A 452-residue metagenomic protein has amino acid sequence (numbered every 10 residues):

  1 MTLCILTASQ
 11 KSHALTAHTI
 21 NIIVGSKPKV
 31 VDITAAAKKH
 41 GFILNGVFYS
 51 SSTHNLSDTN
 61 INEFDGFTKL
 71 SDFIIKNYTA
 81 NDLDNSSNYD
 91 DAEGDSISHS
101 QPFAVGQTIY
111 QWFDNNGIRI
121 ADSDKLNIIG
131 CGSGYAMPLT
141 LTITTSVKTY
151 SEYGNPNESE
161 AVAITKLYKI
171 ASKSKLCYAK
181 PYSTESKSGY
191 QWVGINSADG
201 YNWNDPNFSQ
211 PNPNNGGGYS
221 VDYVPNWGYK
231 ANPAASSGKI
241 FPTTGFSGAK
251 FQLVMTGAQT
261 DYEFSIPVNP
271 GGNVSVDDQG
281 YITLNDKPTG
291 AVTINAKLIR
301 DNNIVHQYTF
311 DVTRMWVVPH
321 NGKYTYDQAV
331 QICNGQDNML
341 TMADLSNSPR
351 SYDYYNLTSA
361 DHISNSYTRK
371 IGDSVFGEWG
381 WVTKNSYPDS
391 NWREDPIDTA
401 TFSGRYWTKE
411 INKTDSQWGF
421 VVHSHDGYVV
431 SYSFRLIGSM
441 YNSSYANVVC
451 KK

Functional and structural regions predicted by a protein language model:
L3, T7-V276, N285: Acidic, serine/threonine- and proline/glycine-rich low-complexity repeats
I109-N116, I299, I411, K452: Short, flexible beta-strand-to-coil junctions
G117, V162-I164, V318-G322, L436-I437: Short, intrinsically disordered, charge-biased short linear motifs at domain edges
G189-N196, G200, N204-P211, Y219 (+4 more regions): Short, structured beta-strand segments at or near domain termini in extracellular proteins/domains
W227-S265, N269-L345: Extracellular adhesion/carbohydrate-recognition regions
W316-T408: Conserved hydrophobic ligand-interaction patch in extracellular adhesion modules
V375-K452: Extracellular C-type lectin-like domains
